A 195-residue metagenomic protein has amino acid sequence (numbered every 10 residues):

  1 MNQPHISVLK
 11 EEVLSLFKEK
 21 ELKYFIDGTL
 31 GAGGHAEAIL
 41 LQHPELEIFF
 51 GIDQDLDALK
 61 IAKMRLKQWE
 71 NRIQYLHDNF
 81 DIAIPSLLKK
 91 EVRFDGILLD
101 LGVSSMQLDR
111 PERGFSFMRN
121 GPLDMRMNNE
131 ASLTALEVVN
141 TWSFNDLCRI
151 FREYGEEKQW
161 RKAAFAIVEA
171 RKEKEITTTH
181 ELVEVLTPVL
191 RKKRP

Functional and structural regions predicted by a protein language model:
M1-P195: S-adenosyl-L-methionine-dependent methyltransferase catalytic core, i.e., the SAM/SAH-binding region
